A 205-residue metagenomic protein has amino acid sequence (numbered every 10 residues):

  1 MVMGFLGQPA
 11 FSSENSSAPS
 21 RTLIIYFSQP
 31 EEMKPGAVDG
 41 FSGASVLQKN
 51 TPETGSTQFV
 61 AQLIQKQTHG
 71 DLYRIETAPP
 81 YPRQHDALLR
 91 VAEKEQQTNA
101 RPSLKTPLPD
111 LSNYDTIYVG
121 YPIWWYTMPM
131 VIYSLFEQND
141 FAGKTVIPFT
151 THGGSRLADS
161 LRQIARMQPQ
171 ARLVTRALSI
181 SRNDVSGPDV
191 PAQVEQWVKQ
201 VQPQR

Functional and structural regions predicted by a protein language model:
M1-G4: Bacterial N-terminal signal peptides
G7-Y114, E195, K199-R205: N-terminal beta1-alpha1-beta2 submodule of the flavodoxin-like/Rossmannoid cofactor-binding fold
R21, F27, M33-P35, G153 (+2 more regions): Extracytoplasmic/periplasmic soluble domains downstream of a signal peptide or transmembrane helix
L23-I25, L72-R74, T116-G120, I147-T150 (+1 more regions): Structural recognition of the beta-strand scaffold that forms the well-ordered cores of secreted hydrolase catalytic
V46-T54, V119-P122, I147-G154, I180-V185: Second-shell loop/turn segments in exported
P52, S56-F59, L63, T127 (+4 more regions): Extracytoplasmic/secreted proteins, especially bacterial periplasmic and envelope-associated proteins
P82, A87-Q170: Helix-loop-strand module that forms the ligand-binding subsite of alpha/beta enzymes
L173-R205: Glycine-rich phosphate/pyrophosphate-binding loop and the adjoining helix
